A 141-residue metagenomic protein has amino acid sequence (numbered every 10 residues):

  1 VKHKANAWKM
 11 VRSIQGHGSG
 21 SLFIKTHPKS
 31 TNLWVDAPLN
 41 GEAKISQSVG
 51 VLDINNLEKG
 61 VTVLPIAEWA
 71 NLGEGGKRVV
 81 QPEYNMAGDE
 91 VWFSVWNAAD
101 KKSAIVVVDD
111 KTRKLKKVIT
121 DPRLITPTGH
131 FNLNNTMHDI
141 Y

Functional and structural regions predicted by a protein language model:
V1-Y141: Predominantly soluble domains enriched in secretory-pathway, periplasmic, or organellar proteins
